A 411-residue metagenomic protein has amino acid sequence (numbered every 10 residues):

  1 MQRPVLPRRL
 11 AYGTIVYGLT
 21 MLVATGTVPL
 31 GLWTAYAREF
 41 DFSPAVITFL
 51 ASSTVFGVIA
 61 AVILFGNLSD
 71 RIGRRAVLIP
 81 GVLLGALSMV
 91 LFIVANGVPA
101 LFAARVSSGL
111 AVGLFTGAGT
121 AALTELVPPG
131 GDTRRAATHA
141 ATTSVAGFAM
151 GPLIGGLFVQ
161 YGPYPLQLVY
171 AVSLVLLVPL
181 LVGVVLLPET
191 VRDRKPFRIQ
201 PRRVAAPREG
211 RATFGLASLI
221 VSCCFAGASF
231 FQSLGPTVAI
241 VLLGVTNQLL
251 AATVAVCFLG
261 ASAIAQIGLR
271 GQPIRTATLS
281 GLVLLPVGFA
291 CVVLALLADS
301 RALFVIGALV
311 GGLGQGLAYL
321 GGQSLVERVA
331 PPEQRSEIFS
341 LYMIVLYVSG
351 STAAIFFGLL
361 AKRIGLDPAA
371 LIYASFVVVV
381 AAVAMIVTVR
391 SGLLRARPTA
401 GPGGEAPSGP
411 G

Functional and structural regions predicted by a protein language model:
D41, G73, V94-P99, P163 (+1 more regions): Helix-breaking motifs and short loop linkers at transmembrane-helix boundaries and internal kinks in secondary membrane
I59-V98: Conserved MFS/SLC helix-loop-helix module at the cytosolic interface between two early adjacent transmembrane helices
P99-S108, A302-V310: Paired small-residue
A104-T143: Cytoplasmic helix-loop-helix junction between adjacent transmembrane helices in 12-TM secondary transporters
T138-V185: Helix-loop-helix hairpin linking two adjacent transmembrane segments in secondary transporters
Q167-G183, A370-V387: Symmetry-related core transmembrane helices of the 12-TM Major Facilitator Superfamily/SLC fold
T276-G322: C-terminal transmembrane helical hairpin of 12-TM major facilitator-type secondary transporters
Q315, Q323-A374: A late C-terminal transmembrane helix in Major Facilitator Superfamily
